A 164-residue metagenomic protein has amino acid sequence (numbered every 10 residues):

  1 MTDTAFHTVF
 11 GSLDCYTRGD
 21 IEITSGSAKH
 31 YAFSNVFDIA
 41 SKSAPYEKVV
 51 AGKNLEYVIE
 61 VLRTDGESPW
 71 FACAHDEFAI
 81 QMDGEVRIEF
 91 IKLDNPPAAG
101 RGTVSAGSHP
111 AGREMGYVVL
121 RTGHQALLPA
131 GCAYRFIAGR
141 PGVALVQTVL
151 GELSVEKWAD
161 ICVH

Functional and structural regions predicted by a protein language model:
M1-V61, E67-P69, S108, I161-H164: A short, N-terminal "cap"/entry segment at the start of jelly-roll beta-barrel domains of the cupin/DSBH fold
V58-D76, K92-N95: Conserved short histidine dyad/triad with adjacent acidic residue
V61, F90-K92, A138, T148: Residue-level recognition of conserved beta-strand positions in structured domain cores
P69-F71, D76-Q81, Y117-V118, A126: His/acidic/aromatic-lined binding-pocket segments of jelly-roll/cupin-type domains and related regulatory beta-sandwich
C73-D94, G102-S105: Short, conserved beta-strand element in jelly-roll/cupin
L93-A130: Short acidic-glycine-tyrosine-enriched beta hairpin
Y117-Q125, A130-V155: Ligand-binding loop in jelly-roll beta-barrel domains
E152-H164: Short peripheral tails and domain-boundary helices/loops at the edges of structured domains
